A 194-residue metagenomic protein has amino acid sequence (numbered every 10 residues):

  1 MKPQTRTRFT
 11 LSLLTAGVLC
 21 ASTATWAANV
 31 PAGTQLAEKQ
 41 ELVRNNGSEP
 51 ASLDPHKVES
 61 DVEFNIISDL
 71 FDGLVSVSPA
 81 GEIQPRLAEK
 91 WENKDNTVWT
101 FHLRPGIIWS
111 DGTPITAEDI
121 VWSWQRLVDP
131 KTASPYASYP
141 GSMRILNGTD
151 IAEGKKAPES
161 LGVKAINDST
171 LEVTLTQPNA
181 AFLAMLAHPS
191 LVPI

Functional and structural regions predicted by a protein language model:
K2-W26: Gram-negative bacterial Sec-dependent N-terminal signal peptides
V30-V43, D168: Immediate post-signal peptide segment of exported/extracytoplasmic ligand-binding proteins
E41-N45, T100-H102, G162-K164, E172-T174: Soluble periplasmic/extracytoplasmic beta-strand elements of cell-envelope proteins
N45-D95: N-terminal lobe/hinge region of extracytoplasmic solute-binding protein
H56-V58, L103-D111, E159-L161: Second-shell loop/turn segments in exported
N65-D69, E82, R86, V98 (+6 more regions): Extracytoplasmic/secreted proteins, especially bacterial periplasmic and envelope-associated proteins
E89-Y139, E172: Aromatic- and charge-enriched surface segment that lines or borders ligand/interaction sites
D119-V121, V128, T132-I194: Surface-exposed binding/hinge segments that line and control ligand-binding clefts or catalytic entry sites
